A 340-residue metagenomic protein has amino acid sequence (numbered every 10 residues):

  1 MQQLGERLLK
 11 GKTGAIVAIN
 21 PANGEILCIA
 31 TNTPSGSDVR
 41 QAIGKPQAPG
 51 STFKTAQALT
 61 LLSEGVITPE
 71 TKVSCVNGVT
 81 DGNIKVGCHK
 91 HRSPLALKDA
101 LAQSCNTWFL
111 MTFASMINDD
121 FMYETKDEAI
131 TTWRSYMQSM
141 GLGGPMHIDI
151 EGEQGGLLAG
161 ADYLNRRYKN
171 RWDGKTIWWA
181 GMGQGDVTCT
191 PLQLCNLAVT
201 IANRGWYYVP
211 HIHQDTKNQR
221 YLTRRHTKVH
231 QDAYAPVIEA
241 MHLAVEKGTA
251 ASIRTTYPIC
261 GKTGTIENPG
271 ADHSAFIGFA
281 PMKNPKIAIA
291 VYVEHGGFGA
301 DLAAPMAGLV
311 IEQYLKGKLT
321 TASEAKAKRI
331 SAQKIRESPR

Functional and structural regions predicted by a protein language model:
M1-N20: Beta-lactamase-like hydrolase cores
G14-G50, L59-G299, A332-R340: Beta-lactam-recognizing serine transpeptidase/beta-lactamase-like catalytic domain environment
L194, G299-I311: Short, charged, low-complexity patches
Y221-L222, M306-R340: Short, gly/Ser/Thr-rich active-site loops of penicillin-recognizing serine hydrolases
